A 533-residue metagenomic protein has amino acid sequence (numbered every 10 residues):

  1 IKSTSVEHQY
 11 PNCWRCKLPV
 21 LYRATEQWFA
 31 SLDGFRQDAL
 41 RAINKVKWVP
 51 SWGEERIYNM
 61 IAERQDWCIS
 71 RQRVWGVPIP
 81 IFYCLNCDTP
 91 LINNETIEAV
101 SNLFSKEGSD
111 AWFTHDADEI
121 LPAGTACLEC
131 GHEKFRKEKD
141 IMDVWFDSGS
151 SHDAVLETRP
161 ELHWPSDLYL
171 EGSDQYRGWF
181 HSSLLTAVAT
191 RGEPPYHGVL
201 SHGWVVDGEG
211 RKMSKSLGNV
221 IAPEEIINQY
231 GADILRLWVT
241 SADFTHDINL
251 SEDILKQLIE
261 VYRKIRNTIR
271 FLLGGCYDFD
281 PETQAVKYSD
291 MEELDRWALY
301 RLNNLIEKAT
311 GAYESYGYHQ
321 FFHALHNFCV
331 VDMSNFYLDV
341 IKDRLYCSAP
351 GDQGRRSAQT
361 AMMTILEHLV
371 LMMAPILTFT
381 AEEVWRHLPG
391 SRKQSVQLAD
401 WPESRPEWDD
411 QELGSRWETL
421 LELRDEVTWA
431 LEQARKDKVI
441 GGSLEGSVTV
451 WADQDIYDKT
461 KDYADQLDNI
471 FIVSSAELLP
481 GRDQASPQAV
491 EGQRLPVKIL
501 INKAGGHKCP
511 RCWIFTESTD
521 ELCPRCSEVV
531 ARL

Functional and structural regions predicted by a protein language model:
I1-I97, H115-D116, W179, R211 (+7 more regions): Residue patterns forming the tRNA-binding/recognition surfaces of aminoacyl-tRNA synthetases and related DALR
Y10, I79-I81, G124, G506-C509 (+1 more regions): Residues immediately within or flanking Cys/His clusters that coordinate Zn2+ in small zinc-binding modules
K17, Q72, D88, G131-H132 (+2 more regions): Cys/His-coordinated zinc-binding microdomains
W67, S109-M142, S150-P160, D167 (+8 more regions): Flexible, glycine/threonine-enriched loop-and-boundary segments that flank and lead into catalytic domains of large
R73-W75, N94, E98-H246: Alpha-helical recognition segments enriched in aromatics with Gly/Pro capping that present substrate-recognition
I92, K134-W145, E161-G178, I226-Y230 (+10 more regions): Secondary-structure capping and boundary motifs in well-ordered enzyme cores
F135, F279-E307, L338-A430, A434-Q454 (+6 more regions): Acidic, turn-prone loop/beta-hairpin segments
Q493-T519, C526: C-terminal accessory/binding modules appended to enzymatic or scaffolding proteins
